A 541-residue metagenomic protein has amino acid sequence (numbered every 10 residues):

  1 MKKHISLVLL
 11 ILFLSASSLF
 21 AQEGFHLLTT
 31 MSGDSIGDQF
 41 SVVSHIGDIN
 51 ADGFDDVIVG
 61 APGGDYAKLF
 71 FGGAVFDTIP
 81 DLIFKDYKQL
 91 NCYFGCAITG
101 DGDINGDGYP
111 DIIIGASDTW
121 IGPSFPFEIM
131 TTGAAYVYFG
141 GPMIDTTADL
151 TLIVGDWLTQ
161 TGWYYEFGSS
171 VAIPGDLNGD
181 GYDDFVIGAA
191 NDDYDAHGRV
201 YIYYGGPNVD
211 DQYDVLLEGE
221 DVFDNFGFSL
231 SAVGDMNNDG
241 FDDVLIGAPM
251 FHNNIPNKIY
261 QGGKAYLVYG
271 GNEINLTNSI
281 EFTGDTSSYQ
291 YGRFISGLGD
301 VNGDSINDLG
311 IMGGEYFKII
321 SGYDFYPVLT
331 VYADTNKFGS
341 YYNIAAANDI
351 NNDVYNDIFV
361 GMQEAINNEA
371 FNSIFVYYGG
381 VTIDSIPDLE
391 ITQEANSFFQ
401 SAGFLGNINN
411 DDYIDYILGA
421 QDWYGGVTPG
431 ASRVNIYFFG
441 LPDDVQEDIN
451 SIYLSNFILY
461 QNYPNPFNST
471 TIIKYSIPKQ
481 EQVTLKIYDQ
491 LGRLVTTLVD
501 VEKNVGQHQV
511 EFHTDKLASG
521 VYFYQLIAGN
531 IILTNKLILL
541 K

Functional and structural regions predicted by a protein language model:
M1-V8: Bacterial N-terminal signal peptides that target proteins for export
V8-S17: Bacterial N-terminal signal peptides
S15-A16, P256, P478: Residues in and immediately flanking transmembrane alpha helices
F20-D443: Conserved beta-strand/short-helix segments that make up beta-rich extracellular adhesion/recognition modules
V445-I449: Positively charged, lysine/arginine-rich intrinsically disordered segments
N450-Y463, F467-K541: C-terminal outer-membrane/trafficking sorting elements
